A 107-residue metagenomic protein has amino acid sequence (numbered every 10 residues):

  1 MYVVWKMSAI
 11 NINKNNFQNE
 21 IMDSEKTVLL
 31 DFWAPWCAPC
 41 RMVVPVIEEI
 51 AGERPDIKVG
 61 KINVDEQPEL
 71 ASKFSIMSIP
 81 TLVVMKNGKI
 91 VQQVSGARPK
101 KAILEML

Functional and structural regions predicted by a protein language model:
M1-A9, L104: N-terminal targeting signals for export/organelle localization
S8, N13, W33, K58-G60: Conserved Rossmann-like nucleotide-binding pocket used by diverse enzymes that bind dinucleotide cofactors
I10-V28, P68: A short beta-strand-turn-helix
E25, F32-W36, S78: Short pre-active-site segment immediately N-terminal to redox-active cysteine/selenocysteine motifs in thiol-based
E25-T27, M42-I62, E66-P68: Conserved helix-turn-beta segment immediately C-terminal to the redox Cys motif in thioredoxin-like folds
F32-V46: Conserved redox-active cysteine motifs that mediate thiol-disulfide chemistry, especially di-cysteine Cys-X(1-2)-Cys
P68, F74-V83, K101: Structural micro-motif
V83-L107: Non-catalytic, surface beta->alpha helical segment in thiol-disulfide oxidoreductase systems
